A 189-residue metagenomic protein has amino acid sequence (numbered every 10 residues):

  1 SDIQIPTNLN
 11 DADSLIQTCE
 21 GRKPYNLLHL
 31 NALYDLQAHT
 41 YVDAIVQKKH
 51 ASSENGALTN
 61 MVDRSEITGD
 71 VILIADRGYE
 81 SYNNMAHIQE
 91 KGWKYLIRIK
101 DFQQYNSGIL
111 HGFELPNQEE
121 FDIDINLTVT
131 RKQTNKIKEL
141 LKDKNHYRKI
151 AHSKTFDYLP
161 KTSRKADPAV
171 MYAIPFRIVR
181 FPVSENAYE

Functional and structural regions predicted by a protein language model:
S1-I3: Two-metal-ion RNase H-like nuclease active-site motif
I5-D11, C19-E189: Single, function-defining residue in the core of a domain
